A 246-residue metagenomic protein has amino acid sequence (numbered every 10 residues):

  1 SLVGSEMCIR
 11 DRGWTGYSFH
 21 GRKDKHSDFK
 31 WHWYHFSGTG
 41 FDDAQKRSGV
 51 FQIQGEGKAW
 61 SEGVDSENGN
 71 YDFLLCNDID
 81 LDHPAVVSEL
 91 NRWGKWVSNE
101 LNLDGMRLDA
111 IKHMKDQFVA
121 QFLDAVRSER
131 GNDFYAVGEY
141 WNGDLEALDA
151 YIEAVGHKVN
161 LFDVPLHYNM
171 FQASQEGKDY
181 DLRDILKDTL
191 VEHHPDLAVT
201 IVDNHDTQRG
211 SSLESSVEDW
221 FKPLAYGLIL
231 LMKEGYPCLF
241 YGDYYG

Functional and structural regions predicted by a protein language model:
L2-I9: Short, small-residue-biased leader/transition segments that mark boundaries at the very start of proteins
R10-S37, R92-G246: Active-site-proximal helices and loops of the catalytic beta/alpha 8
D11-D72: Core domains of carbohydrate- and sulfate-ester-processing enzymes
Q45-I53, D72-D82, D179-L186: Short, mixed-charge, low-aromatic patches
Q54-E100, I111: Active-site-adjacent "subsite" loops/lids of carbohydrate-active enzymes
